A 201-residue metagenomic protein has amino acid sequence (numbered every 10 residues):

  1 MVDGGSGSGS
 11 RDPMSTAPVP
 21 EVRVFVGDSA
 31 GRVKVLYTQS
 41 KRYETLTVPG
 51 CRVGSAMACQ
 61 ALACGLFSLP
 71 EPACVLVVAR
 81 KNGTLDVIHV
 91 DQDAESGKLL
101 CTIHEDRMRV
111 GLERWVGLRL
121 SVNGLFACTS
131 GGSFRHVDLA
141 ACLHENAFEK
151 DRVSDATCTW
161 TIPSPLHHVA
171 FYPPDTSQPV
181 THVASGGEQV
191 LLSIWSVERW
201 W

Functional and structural regions predicted by a protein language model:
M1-T16, V53-S68, R109-R119, P163-P174: Canonical WD40 repeat/beta-propeller blade segments in eukaryotic WD-repeat proteins
E21, A30, S40, N82-T84 (+3 more regions): Surface-exposed loop/turn positions within WD40 beta-propeller blades
E21-V22, P72-C74, V122-N123, V180-T181: Short coil/turn segments that connect the beta-strands within blades of beta-propeller domains
V24-G27, L76-A79, F126-T129, V183-G187: Conserved beta-strand element within WD40/beta-propeller blades
Q39-Y43, H89-G97, V137-F148, S196-W201: Short loop/turn segments immediately following beta-strands, especially the blade-tip and inter-blade linker loops
R42-R52, K98-M108, D155-W160: A short beta-strand motif characteristic of beta-propeller blades
H182-W201: Blade-level signature of beta-propeller repeat domains, shared across WD40, Kelch, NHL, RCC1 and BNR/Asp-box propellers
